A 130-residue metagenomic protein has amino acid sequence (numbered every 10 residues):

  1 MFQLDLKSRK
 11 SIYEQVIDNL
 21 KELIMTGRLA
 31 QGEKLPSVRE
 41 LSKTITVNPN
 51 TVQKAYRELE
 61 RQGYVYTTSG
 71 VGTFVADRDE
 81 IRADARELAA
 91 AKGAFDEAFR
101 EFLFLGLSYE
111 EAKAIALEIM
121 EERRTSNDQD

Functional and structural regions predicted by a protein language model:
M1-K34, E40, A89-G93, F99-S126: Extreme N-terminal segment that seeds HTH/winged-HTH DNA-binding domains in transcriptional regulators
Y13, S37, V71-L88: Short, cationic-aromatic polyanion-contact patches
R28-L29, E33, R61-G70, A76-R78: Beta-hairpin "wing" of winged helix-turn-helix
K34-I45, L59: A short alpha-helical element within helix-turn-helix/winged-helix DNA-binding domains across DNA-binding proteins
T44, R61-Y64, E122: Residue cluster at the C-terminal edge of the helix-turn-helix DNA-binding motif
